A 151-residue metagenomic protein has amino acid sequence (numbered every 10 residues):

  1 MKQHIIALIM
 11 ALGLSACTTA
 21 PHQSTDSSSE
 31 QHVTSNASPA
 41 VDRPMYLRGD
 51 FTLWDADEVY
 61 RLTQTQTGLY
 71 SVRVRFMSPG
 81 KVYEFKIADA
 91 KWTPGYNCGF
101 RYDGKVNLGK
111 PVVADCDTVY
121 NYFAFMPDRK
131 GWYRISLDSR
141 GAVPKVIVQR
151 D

Functional and structural regions predicted by a protein language model:
M1-H4: Positively charged n-region of N-terminal signal peptides that target proteins for export
S15-A16: C-terminal motif of bacterial Sec signal peptides marking the signal peptidase cleavage site
P21-S35: Short, low-complexity, disordered segments immediately C-terminal to signal peptides in bacterial exported proteins
N36-G80, A90-D115: Aromatic-rich carbohydrate-binding modules that target alpha-glucans
G68-V72, N121-F123, Y133: Short strand-edge motifs at loop-to-beta-strand transitions and within beta-strands of extracellular beta-rich domains
K105, A114-F123, V143, R150-D151: Extracytoplasmic
F125-P127, G131-Q149: Short, exposed beta-strand-loop hairpins at the edges of beta-sheets in extracellular/periplasmic proteins
